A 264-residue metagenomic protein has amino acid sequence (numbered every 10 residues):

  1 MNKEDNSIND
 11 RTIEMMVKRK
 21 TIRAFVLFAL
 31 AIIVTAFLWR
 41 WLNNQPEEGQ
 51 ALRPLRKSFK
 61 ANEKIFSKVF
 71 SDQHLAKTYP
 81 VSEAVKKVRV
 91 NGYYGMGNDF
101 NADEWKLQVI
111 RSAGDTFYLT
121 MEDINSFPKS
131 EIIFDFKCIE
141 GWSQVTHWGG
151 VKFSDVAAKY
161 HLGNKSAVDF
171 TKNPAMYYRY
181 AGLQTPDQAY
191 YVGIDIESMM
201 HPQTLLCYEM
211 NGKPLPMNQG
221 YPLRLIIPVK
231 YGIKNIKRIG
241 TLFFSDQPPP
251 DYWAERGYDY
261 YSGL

Functional and structural regions predicted by a protein language model:
M1-M16, L30-I33: N-terminal secretory signal peptides
E14-R23, N44, L52-R53: Twin-arginine (Tat) signal peptide motif
R23-R40: Hydrophobic membrane-insertion alpha-helices, especially the h-region of bacterial N-terminal signal peptides
R40-L264: Structured, non-membrane catalytic/scaffold regions adjacent to prosthetic-group chemistry
